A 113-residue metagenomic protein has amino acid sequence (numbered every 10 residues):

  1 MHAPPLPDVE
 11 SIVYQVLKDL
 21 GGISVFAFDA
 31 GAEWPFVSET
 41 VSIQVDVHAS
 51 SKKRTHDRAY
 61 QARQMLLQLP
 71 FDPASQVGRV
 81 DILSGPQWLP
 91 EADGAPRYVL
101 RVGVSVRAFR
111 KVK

Functional and structural regions predicted by a protein language model:
M1-I23, A27-K113: Charged, amphipathic alpha-helical segments and their flanking helix caps
